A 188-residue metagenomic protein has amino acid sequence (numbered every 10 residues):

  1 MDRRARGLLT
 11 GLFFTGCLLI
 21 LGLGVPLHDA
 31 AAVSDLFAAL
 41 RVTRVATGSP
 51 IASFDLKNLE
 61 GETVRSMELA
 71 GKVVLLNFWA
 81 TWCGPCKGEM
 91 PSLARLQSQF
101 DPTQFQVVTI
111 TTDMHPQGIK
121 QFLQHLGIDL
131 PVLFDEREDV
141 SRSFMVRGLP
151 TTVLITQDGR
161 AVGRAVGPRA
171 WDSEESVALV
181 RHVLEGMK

Functional and structural regions predicted by a protein language model:
M1-S53, E174, K188: N-terminal targeting signals for export/organelle localization
V45-G48, S53-V74: A short beta-strand-turn-helix
L69-K72, P102, I128-D129, V146: Active-site acidic short loop of glycosyltransferases
K72-V74, F78-W82, G148: Short pre-active-site segment immediately N-terminal to redox-active cysteine/selenocysteine motifs in thiol-based
L75-N77, T109, V153-L154: Hydrophobic beta-strand core positions in alpha/beta domains
F78-R95: Conserved redox-active cysteine motifs that mediate thiol-disulfide chemistry, especially di-cysteine Cys-X(1-2)-Cys
Q104-P116, I128-R137: Thiol-based oxidoreductase modules, predominantly thioredoxin-like and allied folds used for disulfide exchange
Q121-D129, D135-E185: Thiol/disulfide oxidoreductase modules built on the thioredoxin-like
